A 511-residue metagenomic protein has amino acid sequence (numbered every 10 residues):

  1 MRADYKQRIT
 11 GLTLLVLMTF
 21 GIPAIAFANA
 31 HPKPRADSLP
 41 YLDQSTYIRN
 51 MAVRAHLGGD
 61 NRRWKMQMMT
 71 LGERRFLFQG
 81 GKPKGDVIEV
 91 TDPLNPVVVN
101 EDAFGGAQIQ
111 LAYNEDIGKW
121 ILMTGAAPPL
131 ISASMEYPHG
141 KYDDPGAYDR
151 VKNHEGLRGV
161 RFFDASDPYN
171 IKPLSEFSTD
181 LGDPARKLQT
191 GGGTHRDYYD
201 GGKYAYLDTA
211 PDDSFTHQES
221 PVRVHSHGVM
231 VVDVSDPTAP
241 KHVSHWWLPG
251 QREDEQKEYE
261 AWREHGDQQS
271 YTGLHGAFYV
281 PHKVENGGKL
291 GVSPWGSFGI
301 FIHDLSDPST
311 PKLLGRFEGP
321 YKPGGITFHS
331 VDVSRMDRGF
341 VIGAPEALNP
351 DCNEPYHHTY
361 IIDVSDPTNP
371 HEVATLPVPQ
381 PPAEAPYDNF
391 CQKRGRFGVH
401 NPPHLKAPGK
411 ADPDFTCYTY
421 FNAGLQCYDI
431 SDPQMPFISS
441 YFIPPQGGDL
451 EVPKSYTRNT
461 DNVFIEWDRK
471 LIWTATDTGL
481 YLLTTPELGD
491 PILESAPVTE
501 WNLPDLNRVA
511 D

Functional and structural regions predicted by a protein language model:
R2-T13: Bacterial N-terminal signal peptides that target proteins for export
L12-A24: Bacterial N-terminal signal peptides
F27-D511: Feature marking well-ordered beta-strand scaffolds used for ligand recognition
